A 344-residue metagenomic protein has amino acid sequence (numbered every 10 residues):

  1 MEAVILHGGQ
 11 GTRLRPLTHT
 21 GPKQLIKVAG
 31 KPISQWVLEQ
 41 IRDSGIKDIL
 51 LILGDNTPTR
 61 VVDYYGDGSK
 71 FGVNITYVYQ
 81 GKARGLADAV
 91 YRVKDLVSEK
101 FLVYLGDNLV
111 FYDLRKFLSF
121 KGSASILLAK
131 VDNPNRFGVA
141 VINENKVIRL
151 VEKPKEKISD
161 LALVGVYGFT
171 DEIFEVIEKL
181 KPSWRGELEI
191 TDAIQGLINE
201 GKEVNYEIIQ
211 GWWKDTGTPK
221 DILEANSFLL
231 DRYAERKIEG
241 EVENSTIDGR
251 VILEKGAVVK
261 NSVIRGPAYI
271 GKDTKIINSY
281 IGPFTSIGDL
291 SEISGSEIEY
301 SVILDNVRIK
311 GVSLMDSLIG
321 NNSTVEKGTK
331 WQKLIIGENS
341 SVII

Functional and structural regions predicted by a protein language model:
E2-I5, R13, I26-K27, K31-Y104 (+3 more regions): Conserved N-terminal catalytic core of the sugar/cofactor nucleotidyltransferase
Q10, D107-N108: Active-site metal-binding loops of divalent metal-dependent hydrolases
L14, V61-V62, I177, A225: Hydrophobic packing residues within well-ordered alpha-helices of enzyme cores
L25, V139-I142, Y206: A structural signal for short hydrophobic beta-strand segments in well-ordered beta-sheet cores
D48-G54, L128, V302, L318: Short internal beta-strands
Y104, V110-Y112, I309: Hydrophobic/aromatic residue at the end of a short beta strand that borders the catalytic acidic motif
V110-W184: Conserved core of the sugar-phosphate nucleotidyltransferase
K179-I344: Left-handed beta-helix
